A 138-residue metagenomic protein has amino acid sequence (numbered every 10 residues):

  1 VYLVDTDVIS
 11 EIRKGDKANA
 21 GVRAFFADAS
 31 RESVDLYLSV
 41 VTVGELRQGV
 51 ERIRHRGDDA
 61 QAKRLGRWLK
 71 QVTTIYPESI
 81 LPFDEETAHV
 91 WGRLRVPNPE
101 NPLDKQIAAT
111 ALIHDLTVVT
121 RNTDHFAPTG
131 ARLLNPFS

Functional and structural regions predicted by a protein language model:
V1, A108, L112-S138: Acidic, PIN/NYN-like endoribonuclease modules and their adjacent C-terminal/linker elements
V1-T42, R52-Q71: Short, well-structured N-terminal submotif of metal-dependent ribonuclease cores
I9, V43-L46, A88, F126: A generic structural signal for short hydrophobic patches within well-formed alpha-helices
R13-D16, V50, R95, G130 (+1 more regions): Short, flexible helix/strand-to-coil boundary loops that buttress conserved ligand/catalytic motifs in alpha/beta
S33-D35, P77, D115, G130: A generic structural signal for alpha->beta connector loops
Y37, L81, L134: General small-molecule cofactor/ligand-binding pocket signal
V40-V41, D84, N122, F137: Residues at the C-termini of beta-strands that transition into short coil/loop
Q48-R54, K63, T74-R121: Active-site neighborhoods of divalent-metal-dependent phosphate/nucleic-acid chemistry enzymes
